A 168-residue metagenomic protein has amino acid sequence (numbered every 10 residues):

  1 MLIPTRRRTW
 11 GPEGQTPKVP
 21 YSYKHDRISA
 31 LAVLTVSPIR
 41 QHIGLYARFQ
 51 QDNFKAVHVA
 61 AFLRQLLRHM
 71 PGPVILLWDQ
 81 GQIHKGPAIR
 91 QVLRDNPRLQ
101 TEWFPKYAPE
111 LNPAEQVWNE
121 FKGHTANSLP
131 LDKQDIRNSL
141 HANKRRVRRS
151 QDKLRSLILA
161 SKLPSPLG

Functional and structural regions predicted by a protein language model:
M1, T35-I39, G81-H84, Y107-P109: Short, solvent-exposed loop/turn segments at secondary-structure junctions
M1-R64, S161, G168: Extended, low-complexity cationic-aromatic segments
I3-R7, I89-R90, A114-Q116: Short aromatic-enriched loop/helix-cap "lid" or pocket-rim segments at secondary-structure transitions that line
R7-Q15, R98-E102, W118-H124: Short glycine/proline- and charge-enriched loop/turn segments that cap or connect secondary-structure elements
Q15-S22, P97-P113: RNase H-like polynucleotidyl transferase catalytic core
K55-W103: RNase H-like DDE/DDD metal-dependent nuclease/strand-transfer catalytic core used by mobile genetic elements
D79-Q80, P87, E102-H124, Q134-I136: RNase H-like two-metal-ion nuclease catalytic core shared by retroviral integrases and related mobile-element nucleases
A114-G168: C-terminal anion-handling pockets and recognition modules
